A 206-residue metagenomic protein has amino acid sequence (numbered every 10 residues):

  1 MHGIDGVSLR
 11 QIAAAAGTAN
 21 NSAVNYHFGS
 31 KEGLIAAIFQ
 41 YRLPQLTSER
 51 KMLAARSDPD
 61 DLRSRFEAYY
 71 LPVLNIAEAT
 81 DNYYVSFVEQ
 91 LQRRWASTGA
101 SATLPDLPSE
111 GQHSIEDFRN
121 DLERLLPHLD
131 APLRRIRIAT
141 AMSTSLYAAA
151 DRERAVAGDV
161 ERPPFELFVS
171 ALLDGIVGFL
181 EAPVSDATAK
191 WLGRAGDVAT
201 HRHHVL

Functional and structural regions predicted by a protein language model:
I4-G33, A37: Helix-turn-helix
N20, E78, Q92-G99, S145-A150 (+2 more regions): Short alpha-helix boundary/capping elements
F28-K51, A55: An amphipathic alpha-helix adjacent to DNA-recognition modules
R50-Y84: Hydrophobic alpha-helical connector segments
L53, S57, W95-A102, R152-V156: Secondary-structure edge/capping motif, primarily at the C-terminal ends of alpha-helices and the immediately following
S64, N82-S86, A96-L126, R135-A139: Amphipathic alpha-helical packing segments from all-alpha helical-bundle domains
Y69-V73, V88-Q92, A141-S145, I176: Short alpha-helical scaffolding segments that buttress acidic/His motifs in well-ordered protein cores
Q112-L206: C-terminal peripheral helix-coil segments that are non-catalytic and often amphipathic
